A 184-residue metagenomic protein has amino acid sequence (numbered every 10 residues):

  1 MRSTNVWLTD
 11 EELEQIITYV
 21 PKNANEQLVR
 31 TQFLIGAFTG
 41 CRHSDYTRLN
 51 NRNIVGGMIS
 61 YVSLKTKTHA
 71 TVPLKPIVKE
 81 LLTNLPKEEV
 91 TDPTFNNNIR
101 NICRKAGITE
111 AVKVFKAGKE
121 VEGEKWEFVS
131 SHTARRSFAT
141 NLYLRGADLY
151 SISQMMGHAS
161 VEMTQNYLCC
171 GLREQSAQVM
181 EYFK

Functional and structural regions predicted by a protein language model:
M1-H43, P93-T94: Basic, Lys/Arg- and aromatic-enriched nucleic-acid-binding interface segment
R2, V6, D10-E12, T39 (+1 more regions): Conserved tyrosine-mediated DNA breakage-rejoining catalytic core shared by Y-recombinases
T4, I16, T71-E80, N84 (+1 more regions): DNA/chromatin major-groove-contacting recognition/catalytic segments
W7, S63-K67, M156-E181: Catalytic-site neighborhood detector that most strongly recognizes the C-terminal catalytic loop/helix of tyrosine
P21-N23, R100-Q154: Short, basic (Lys/Arg/His-rich) helix/loop patches that form interaction surfaces in the mid-to-C-terminal regions
I35-R48, R145-A147, H158: A short, glycine-centered helix-capping/turn motif at helix boundaries that positions DNA-contacting or catalytic
R52-M58, A147-N166: Short, polar N-cap/turn motifs at the start of nucleic acid-interacting alpha helices
S60-V62, P76-E122: Major-groove DNA-contacting interfaces characterized by cationic-aromatic clusters
